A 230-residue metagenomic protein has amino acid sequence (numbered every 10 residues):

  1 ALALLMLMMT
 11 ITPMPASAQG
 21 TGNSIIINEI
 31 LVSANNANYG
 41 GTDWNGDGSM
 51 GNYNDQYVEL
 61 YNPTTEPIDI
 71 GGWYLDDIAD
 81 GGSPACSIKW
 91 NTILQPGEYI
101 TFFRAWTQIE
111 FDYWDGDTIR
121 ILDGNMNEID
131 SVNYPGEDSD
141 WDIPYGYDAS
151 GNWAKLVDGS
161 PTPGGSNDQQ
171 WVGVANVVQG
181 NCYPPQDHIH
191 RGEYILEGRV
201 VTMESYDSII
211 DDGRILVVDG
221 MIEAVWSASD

Functional and structural regions predicted by a protein language model:
L2-I11: Bacterial N-terminal signal peptides
L5-M6, A16-D187: Intrinsically disordered, low-complexity linkers and terminal tails enriched in Ser/Thr/Pro/Gly with interspersed basic
Y183-D230: N-terminal metal-binding scaffold of metallo-dependent hydrolase/deaminase domains
